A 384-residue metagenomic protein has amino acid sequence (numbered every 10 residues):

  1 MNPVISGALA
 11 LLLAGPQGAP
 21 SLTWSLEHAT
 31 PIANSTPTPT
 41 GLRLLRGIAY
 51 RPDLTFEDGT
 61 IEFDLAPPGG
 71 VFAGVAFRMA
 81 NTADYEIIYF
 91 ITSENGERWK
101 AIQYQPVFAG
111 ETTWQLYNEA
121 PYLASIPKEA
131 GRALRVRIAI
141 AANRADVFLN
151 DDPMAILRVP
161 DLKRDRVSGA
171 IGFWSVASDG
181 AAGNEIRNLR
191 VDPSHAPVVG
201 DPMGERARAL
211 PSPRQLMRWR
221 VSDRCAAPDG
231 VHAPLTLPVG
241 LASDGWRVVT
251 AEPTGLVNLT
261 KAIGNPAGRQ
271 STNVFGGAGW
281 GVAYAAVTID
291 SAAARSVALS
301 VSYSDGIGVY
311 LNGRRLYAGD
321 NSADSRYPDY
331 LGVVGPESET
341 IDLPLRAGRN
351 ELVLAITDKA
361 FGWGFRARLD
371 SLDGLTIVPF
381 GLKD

Functional and structural regions predicted by a protein language model:
A33-G47, G59: Short carbohydrate-recognition loop motifs
I48-E111: Secretory/extracellular carbohydrate-interaction modules and structurally similar beta-sandwich "look-alikes"
E111-R135: Short, aromatic/His-centered strand-loop micro-motif at the edge of beta-sheets
E129-R158, G306-L316: Carbohydrate-binding surfaces in secreted/extracellular proteins
L157-E185, S325-E337: Flexible glycan-contacting loops in extracellular carbohydrate-active proteins
P160-L162, L311-V353, T357-A367: Beta-strand-rich ligand-recognition modules
R190-A292, F361-W363, L369-D384: Extracellular/secretory pathway-exposed regions associated with glycan biology
S296-Y310, L352: Aromatic-lined ligand-binding clefts that engage carbohydrates, nucleic acids, or primary amines
